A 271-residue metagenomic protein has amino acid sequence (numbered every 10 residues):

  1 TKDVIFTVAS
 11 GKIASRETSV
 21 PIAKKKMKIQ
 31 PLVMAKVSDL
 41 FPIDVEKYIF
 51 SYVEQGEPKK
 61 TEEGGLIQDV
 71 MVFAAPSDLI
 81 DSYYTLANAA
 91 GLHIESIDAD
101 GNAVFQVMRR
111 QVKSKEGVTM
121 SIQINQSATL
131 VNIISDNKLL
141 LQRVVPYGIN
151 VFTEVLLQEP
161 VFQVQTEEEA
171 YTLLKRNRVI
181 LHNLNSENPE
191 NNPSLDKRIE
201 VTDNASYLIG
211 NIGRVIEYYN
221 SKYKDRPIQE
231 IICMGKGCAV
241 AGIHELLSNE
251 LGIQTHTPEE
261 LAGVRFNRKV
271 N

Functional and structural regions predicted by a protein language model:
T1, Q111-G117, N211-Y219: Phosphate-interacting basic helix/loop segments used at nucleotide- and nucleic-acid interfaces
D3-V112, E230, E260-R265: Active-site neighborhood for divalent-cation/phosphate handling
F6, G65-R176, I209: Small-residue (GG/TT-enriched) beta-loop-alpha framework at ligand/catalytic clefts
I13-E17, T153, V240-G242: Switch/connector loops and helix/strand junctions flanking conserved nucleotide-binding motifs in nucleotide-processing
P31-D39, D81-N88, E154, E168 (+5 more regions): Solvent-exposed alpha-helical segments within well-ordered globular domains of core cellular machineries
A103, C238, E245, H256-N271: Glycine-rich phosphate-binding/hydrolytic loop that grips phosphoryl groups
F162, A170-I228: Adenine-nucleotide phosphate-binding core of ATP-dependent small-molecule kinases
R226-H256: Glycine-rich phosphate-binding loops at beta-strand->alpha-helix junctions
